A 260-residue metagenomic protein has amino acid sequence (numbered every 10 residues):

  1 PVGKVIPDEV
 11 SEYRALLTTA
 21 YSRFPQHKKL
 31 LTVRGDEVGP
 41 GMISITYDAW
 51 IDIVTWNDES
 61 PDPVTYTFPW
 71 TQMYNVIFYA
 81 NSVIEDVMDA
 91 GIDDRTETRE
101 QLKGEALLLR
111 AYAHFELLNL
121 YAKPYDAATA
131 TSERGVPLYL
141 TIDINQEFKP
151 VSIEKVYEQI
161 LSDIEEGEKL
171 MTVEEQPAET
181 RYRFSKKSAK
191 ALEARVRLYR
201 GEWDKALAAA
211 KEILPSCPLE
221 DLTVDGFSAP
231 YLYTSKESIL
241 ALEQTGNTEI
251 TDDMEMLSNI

Functional and structural regions predicted by a protein language model:
P1-R34, G39: Membrane-proximal, proline-rich intrinsically disordered regions
A15, G201, K205-I260: Hydrophobic-face positions in mid-chain alpha helices that act as interaction patches
W50-Y121, V151, K169-M171: Conserved, well-structured interaction surfaces
I77-A80, Y157, I164, A210: Inward-facing hydrophobic residues that define packing positions of alpha-helical scaffold repeats
E97, L120-E158: Short coil/linker segments at helix-helix boundaries
L118-Y125, E175, Y199-G201: Short coil/turn linking the two alpha-helices of tandem helical-hairpin repeats
